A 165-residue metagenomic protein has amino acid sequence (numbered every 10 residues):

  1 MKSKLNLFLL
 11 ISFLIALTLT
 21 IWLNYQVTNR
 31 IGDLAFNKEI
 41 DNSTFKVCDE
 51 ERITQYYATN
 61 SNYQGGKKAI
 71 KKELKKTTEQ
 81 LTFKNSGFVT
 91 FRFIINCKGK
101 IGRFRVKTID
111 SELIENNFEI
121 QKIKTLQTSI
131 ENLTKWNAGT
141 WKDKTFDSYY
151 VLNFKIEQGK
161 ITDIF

Functional and structural regions predicted by a protein language model:
K2-F165: Charge-biased low-complexity segments
